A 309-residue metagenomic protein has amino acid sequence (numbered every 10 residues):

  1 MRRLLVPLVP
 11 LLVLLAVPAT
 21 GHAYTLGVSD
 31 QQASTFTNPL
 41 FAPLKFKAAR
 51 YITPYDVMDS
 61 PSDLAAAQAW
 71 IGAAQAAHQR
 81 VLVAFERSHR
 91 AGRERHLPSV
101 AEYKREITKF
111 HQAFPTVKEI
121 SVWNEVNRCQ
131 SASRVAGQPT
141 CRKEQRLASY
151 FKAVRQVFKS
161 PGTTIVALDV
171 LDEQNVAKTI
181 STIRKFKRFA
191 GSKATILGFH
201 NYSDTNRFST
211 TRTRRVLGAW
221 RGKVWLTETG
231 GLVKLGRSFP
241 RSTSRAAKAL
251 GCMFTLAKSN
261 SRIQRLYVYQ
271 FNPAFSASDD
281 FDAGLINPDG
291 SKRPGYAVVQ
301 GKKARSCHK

Functional and structural regions predicted by a protein language model:
M1-V9: Bacterial N-terminal signal peptides that target proteins for export
L14-G21: C-terminal segment of classical bacterial N-terminal signal peptides
H22-Y55: Boundary/entry segment of secreted carbohydrate-active catalytic domains
L26-D30, K47-Y51, V81-F85, K118-V122 (+4 more regions): Hydrophobic faces of well-ordered beta-strands that scaffold small-molecule active sites in alpha/beta enzyme cores
T35, M58-A66, A91-I196, H200-G222 (+3 more regions): Active-site cleft segment of glycoside hydrolase catalytic domains centered on the general acid/base Glu
A49-Y55, A67-L97, V122-V126: Structural motif corresponding to the early beta-alpha repeats
A76-Q79, P161, W220, N260: Helix C-cap/helix->beta junction micro-motif
S261-Y267, A274-K309: Aromatic- and carboxylate-lined catalytic core of secreted/periplasmic carbohydrate-active enzymes
